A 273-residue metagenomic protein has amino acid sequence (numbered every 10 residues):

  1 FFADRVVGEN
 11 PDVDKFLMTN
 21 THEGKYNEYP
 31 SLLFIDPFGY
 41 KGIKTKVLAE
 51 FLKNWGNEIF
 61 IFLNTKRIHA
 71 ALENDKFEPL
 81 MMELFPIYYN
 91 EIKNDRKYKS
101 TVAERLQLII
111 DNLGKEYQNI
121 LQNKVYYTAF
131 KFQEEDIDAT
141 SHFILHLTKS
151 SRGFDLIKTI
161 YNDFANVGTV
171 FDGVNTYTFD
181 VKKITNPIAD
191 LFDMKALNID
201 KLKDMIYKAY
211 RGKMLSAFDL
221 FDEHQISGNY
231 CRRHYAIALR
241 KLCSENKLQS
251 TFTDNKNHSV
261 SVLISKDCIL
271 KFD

Functional and structural regions predicted by a protein language model:
F1-F218, D222-D273: Class I S-adenosyl-L-methionine-dependent methyltransferase catalytic core
